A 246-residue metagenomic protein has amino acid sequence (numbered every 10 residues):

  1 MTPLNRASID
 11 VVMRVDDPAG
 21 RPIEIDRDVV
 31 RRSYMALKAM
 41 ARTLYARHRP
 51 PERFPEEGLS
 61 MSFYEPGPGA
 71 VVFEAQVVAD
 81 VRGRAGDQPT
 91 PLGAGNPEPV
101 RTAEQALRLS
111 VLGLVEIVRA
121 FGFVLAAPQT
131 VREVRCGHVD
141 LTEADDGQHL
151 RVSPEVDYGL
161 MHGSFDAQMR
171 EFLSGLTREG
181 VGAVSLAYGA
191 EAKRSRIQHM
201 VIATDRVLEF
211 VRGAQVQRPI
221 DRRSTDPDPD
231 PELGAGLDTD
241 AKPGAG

Functional and structural regions predicted by a protein language model:
M1-G189: Protein-protein interaction interfaces in oligomeric scaffolds, predominantly long amphipathic alpha-helices
K38, K193-R196, K242: Context-gated lysine
G159-H162, R170-L173, E191, R196 (+1 more regions): Acidic, negatively charged sequence signal that fires either on conserved catalytic/metal-binding carboxylates
H199-G246: C-terminal, beta-strand-rich globular interaction domains
